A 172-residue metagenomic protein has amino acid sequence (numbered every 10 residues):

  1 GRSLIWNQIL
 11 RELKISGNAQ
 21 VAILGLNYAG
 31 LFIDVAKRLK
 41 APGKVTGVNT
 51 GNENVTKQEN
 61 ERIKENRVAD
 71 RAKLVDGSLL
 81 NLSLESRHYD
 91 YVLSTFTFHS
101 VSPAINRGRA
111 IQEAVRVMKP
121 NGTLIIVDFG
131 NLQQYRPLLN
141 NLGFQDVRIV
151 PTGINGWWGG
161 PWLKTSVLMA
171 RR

Functional and structural regions predicted by a protein language model:
R2-N18: Conserved alpha-helix/loop element of class I SAM-dependent methyltransferases that forms part of the SAM/SAH-binding
S16, G77-V92: A short acidic, Gly/Pro-enriched loop at the edge of an enzyme's catalytic core that lines a small-molecule cofactor
A22, G30-L80: Class I SAM-dependent methyltransferase SAM/SAH-binding core
K40, V101-S102, M118-P120: Helix-to-beta-strand junctions that scaffold the AdoMet/dcAdoMet cofactor pocket in Class I SAM-dependent enzymes
D90-A104: A short SAM/SAH-binding and catalytic strip from SAM-dependent methyltransferases
R107-P120: A short glycine-rich, Lys/Arg-flanked "PGG" loop and its adjoining helix->strand segment in the class I
N121-D128: Conserved beta-strand signature within the Rossmann-like core of class I S-adenosyl-L-methionine
G143, N155-R172: Core SAM-dependent methyltransferase catalytic element
